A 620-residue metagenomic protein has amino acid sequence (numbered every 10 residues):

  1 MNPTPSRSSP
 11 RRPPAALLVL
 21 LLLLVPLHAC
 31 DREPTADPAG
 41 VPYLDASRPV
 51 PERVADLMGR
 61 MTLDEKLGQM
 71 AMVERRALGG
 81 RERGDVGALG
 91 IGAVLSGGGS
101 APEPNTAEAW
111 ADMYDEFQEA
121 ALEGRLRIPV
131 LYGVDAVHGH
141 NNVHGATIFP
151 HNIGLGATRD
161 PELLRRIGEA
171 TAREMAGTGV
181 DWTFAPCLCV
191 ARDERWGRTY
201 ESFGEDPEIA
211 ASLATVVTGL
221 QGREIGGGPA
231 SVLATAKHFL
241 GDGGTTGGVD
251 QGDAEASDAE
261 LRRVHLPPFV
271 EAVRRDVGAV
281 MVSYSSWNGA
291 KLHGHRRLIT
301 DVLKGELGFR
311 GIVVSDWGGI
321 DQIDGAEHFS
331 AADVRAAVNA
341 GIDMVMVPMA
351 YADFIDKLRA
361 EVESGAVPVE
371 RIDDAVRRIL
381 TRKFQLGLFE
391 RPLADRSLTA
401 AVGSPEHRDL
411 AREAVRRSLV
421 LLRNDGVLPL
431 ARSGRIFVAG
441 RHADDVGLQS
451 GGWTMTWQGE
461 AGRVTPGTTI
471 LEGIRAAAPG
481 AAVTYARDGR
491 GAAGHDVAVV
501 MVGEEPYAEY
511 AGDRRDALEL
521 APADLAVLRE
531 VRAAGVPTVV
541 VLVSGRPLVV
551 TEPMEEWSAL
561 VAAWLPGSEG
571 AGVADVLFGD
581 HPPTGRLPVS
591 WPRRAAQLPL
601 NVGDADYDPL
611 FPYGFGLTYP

Functional and structural regions predicted by a protein language model:
M1-N2, L22: Short helix/strand-capping connector loops at secondary-structure junctions
N2-L17: Bacterial N-terminal signal peptides that target proteins for export
S8-S9, V19-L20, R75, P620: Short intrinsically disordered, low-complexity segments
A16-P26: Bacterial N-terminal signal peptides
C30-P620: Glycoside hydrolase catalytic-domain context in secreted enzymes
